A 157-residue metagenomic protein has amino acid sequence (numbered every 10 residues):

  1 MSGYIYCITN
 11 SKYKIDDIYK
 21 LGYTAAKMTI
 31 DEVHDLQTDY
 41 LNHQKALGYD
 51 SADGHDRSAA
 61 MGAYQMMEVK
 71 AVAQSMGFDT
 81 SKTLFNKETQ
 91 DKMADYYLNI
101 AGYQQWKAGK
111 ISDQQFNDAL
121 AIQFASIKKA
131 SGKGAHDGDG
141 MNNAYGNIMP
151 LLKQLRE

Functional and structural regions predicted by a protein language model:
M1-L84, T89-E157: Cell-wall polysaccharide-cleaving catalytic domain and substrate-binding groove, primarily in peptidoglycan/chitin
